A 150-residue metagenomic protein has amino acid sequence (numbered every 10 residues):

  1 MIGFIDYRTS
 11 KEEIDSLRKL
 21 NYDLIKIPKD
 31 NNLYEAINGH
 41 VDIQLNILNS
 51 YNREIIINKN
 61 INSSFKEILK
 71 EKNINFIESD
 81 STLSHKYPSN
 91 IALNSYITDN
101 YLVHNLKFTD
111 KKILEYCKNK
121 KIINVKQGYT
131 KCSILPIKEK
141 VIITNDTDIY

Functional and structural regions predicted by a protein language model:
M1-Y150: Histidine/cysteine-enriched polar flanking segments
